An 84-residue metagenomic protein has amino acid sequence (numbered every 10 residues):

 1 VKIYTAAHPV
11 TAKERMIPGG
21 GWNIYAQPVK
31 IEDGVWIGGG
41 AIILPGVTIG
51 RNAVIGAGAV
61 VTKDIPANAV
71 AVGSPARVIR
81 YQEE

Functional and structural regions predicted by a protein language model:
V1, H8-P9, T48, A59-V60 (+2 more regions): Flexible glycine-rich beta->alpha loop in the catalytic core of nucleotide-sugar glycosyltransferases
V1-I43, S74, Q82-E83: Flexible, glycine/small-residue-enriched loop-and-beta-strand segment within the central core of proteins
K30, W36, T48, V54-G56 (+1 more regions): Glycine-/alanine-rich, low-charge beta-solenoid repeats
G39-V54, A59-K63: Beta-rich strand-turn-strand
I65, A69-E84: C-terminal end-helix/capping segment
